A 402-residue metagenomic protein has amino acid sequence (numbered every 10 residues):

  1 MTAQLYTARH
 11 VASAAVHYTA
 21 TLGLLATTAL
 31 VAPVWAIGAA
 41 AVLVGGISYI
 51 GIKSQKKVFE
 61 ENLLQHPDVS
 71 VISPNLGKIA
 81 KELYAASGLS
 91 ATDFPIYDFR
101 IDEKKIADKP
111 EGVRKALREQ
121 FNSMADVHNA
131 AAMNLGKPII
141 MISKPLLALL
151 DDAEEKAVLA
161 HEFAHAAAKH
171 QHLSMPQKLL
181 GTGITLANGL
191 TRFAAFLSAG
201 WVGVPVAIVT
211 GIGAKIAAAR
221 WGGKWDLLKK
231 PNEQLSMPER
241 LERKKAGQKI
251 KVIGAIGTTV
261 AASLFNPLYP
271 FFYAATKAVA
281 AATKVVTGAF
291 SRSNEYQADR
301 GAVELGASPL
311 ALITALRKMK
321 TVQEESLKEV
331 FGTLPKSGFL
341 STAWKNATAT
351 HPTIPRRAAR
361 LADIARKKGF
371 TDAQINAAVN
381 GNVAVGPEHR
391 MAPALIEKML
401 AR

Functional and structural regions predicted by a protein language model:
M1-I47, A401-R402: N-terminal low-structure segments adjacent to metalloprotease catalytic domains across cellular compartments
T2-V11, L146-I184, W225-I250, G254 (+1 more regions): Membrane-interface, cytosolic juxtamembrane amphipathic helix immediately N-terminal to a transmembrane helix, enriched
S13-H17, F193-L312: Metalloprotease/metallohydrolase-associated module, dominated by Zn2+-dependent proteases
T19-A26, T185, A255-T258: Hydrophobic, membrane-inserted alpha-helices
G38-E60, F265, F272-T287: Transmembrane alpha-helices and immediately adjacent membrane-cytoplasm interface residues in multi-pass integral
I50-K178: Peri-catalytic and regulatory segments of divalent metal-dependent proteins
L83-N134, K244-K245, K249, I256 (+4 more regions): Active-site-proximal gating segments in proteases and membrane effectors
H170-A207, I313-T321: Post-HEXXH active-site segment of zinc metalloproteases
